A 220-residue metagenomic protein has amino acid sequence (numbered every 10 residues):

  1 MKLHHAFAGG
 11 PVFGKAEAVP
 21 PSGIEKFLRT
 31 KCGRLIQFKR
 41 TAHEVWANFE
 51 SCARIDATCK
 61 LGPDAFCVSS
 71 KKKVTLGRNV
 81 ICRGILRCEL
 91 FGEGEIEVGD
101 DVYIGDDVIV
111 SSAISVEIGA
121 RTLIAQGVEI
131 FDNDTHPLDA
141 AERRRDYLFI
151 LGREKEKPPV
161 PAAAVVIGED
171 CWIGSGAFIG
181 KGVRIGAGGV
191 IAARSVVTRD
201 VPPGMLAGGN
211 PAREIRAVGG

Functional and structural regions predicted by a protein language model:
M1-L138, P158-D170, A177, A187 (+2 more regions): Domain-scale signature associated with acetyltransferase and cell-envelope carbohydrate enzymes
Y103, V190-V196: A generic "structured core" feature
A140-I150: Short, flexible, mixed-charge acidic loops at enzyme active sites
G182-R184: Active-site/ligand-binding-proximal alpha/beta "capping" segment
D200: Catalytic PLP-binding core of fold-type I/II PLP enzymes
